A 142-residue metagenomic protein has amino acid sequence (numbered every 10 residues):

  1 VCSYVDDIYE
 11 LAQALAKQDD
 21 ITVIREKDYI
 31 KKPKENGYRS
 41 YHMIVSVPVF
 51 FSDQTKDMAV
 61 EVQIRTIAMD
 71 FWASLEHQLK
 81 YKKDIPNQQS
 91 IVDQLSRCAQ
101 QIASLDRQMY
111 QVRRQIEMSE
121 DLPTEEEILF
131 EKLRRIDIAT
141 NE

Functional and structural regions predicted by a protein language model:
V1-M109: Long beta-strand-rich cores associated with HINT superfamily self-processing modules
Q108-E142: Intrinsically disordered, low-complexity acidic/polar and Pro/Ser/Thr-rich regulatory regions that often function as
